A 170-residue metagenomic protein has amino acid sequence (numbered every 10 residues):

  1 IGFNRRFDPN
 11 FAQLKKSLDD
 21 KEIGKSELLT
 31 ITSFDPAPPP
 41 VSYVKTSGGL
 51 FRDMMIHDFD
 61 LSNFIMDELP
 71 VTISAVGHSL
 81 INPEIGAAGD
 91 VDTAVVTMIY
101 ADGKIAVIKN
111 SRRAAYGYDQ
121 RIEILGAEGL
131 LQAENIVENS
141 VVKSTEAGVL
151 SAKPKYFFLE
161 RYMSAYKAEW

Functional and structural regions predicted by a protein language model:
I1-P40: A contiguous active-site-proximal alpha/beta segment in oxidoreductase catalytic domains
N4, G86, I122-W170: C-terminal glycine/acidic-rich active-site capping loop/insertion
N10-F11, D58-F59, K167-W170: A general structural signal for well-ordered alpha-helical segments in protein cores
K16-D20, K45-G48, L125, L150: Short, hinge-like loop/turn segments at secondary-structure boundaries
S26-L29, V107-N110, A133-N135: Beta-strand scaffold of nucleotide-dependent catalytic cores
E27, D92-A94, Q120: Change "...and in nucleic-acid phosphodiester-cleaving endonucleases..." to "...and in nucleic-acid processing enzymes
T32, V76, L125: Alpha/beta-hydrolase-fold catalytic nucleophile elbow
P38-I105, S111-Y116: Rossmann-like dinucleotide-binding domain that binds NAD(P)(H)
